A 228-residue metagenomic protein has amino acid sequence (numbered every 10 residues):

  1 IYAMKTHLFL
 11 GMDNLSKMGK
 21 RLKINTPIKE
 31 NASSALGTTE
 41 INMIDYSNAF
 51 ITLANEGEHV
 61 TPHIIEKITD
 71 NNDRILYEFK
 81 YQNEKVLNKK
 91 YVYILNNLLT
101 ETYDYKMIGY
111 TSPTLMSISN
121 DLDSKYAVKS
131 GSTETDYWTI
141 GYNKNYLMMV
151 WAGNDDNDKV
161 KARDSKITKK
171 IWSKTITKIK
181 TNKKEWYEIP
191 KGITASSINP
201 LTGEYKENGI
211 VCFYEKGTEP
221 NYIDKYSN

Functional and structural regions predicted by a protein language model:
I1-N55, L98-E101: Active-site-adjacent helix/loop patches that line small-molecule binding or acyl-intermediate pockets
N42-N48, T52-S227: A penicillin-recognizing enzyme superfamily signal
